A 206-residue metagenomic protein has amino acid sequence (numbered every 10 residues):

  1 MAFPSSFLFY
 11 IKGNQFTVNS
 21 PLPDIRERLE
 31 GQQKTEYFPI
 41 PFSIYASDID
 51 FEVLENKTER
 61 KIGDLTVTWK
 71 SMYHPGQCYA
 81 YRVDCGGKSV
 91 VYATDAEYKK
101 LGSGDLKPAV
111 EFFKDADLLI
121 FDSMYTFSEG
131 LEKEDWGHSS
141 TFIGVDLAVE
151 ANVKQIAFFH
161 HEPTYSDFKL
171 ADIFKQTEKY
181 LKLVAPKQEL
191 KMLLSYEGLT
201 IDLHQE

Functional and structural regions predicted by a protein language model:
M1-V91, K99, V110, D167-E206: Binuclear metal-dependent hydrolase catalytic cores
L8, Y92, S123-F127: Generic signal for short, ordered secondary-structure residues within or immediately flanking folded domains
D95: Conserved acidic
K100-K191: Cap/insert and terminal regions of metallo-dependent hydrolase folds
